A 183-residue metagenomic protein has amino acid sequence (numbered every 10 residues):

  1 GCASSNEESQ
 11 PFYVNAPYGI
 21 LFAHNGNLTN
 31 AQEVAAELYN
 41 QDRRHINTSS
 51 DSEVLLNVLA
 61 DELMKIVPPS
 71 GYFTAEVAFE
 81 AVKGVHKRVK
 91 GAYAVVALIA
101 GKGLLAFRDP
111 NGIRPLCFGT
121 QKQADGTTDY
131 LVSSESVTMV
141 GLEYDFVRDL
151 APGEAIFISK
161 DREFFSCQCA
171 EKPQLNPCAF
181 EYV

Functional and structural regions predicted by a protein language model:
G1-V183: Conserved short alpha-helical segments that host acidic/polar catalytic motifs at enzyme active sites
